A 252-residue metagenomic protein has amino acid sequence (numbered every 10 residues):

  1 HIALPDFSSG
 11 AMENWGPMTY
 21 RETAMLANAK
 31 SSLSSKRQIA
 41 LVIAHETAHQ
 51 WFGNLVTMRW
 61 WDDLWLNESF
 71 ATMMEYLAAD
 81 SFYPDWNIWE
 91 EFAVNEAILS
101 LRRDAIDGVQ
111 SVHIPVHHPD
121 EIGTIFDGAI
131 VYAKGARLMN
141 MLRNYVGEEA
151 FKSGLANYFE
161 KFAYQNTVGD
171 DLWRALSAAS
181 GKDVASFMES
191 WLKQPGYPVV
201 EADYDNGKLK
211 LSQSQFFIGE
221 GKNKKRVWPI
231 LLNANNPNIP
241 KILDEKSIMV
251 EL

Functional and structural regions predicted by a protein language model:
H1-G221: Hydrophobic alpha-helical and helix-loop surface patches within well-folded domains that function as non-catalytic
V199-L252: Long, His/Glu/Asp-enriched segments that create or flank divalent metal/ion-associated functional microenvironments
